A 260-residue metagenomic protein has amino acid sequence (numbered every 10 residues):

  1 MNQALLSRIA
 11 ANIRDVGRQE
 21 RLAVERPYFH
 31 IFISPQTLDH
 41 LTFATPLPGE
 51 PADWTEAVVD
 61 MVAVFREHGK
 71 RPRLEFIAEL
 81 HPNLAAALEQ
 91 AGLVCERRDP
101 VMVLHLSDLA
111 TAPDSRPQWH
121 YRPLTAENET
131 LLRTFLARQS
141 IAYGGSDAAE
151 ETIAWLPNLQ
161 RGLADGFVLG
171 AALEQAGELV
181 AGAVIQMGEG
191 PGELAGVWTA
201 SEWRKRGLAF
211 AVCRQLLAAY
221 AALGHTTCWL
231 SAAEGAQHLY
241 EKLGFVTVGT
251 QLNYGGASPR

Functional and structural regions predicted by a protein language model:
M1-G69, L80-H81: N-terminal charged segments
M1-N12, H40, A44-D53, D99 (+3 more regions): Short amphipathic alpha-helix that is part of the acyltransferase structural core
V16-L22, G69-R71, E96-D99, L159-A171 (+1 more regions): A short helix-loop-beta-strand connector motif used in the catalytic cores of GNAT acetyltransferases and, in some
L22-R26, A86-V94, G166-A181: Conserved beta-hairpin
P35-A44, E96, M187-A195, R204: A conserved beta-turn-beta hairpin within the catalytic core of GNAT-like acetyltransferases that forms part
A52-T130, A232, Y254-G256: Acyl-donor-binding surface of acyltransferase catalytic domains
W54-V62, G196-S201, K205-A218, A222 (+1 more regions): Conserved acetyl-CoA-binding loop-helix of GNAT-fold acetyltransferases
D147-A200: A conserved beta-strand-loop-helix scaffold within acyl/acetyltransferase catalytic domains
